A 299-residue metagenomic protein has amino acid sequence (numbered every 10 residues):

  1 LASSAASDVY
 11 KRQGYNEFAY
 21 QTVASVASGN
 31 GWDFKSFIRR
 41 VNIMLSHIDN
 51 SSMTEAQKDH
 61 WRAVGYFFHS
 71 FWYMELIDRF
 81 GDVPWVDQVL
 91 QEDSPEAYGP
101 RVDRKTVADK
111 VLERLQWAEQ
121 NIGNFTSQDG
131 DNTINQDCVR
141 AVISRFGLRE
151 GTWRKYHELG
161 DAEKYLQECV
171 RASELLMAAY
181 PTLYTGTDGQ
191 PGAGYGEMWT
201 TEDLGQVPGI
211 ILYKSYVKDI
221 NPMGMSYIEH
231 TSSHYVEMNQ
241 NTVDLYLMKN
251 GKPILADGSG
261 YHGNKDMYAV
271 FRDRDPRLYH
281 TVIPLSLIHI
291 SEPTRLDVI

Functional and structural regions predicted by a protein language model:
L1-K11, V83, A108, L115-E119 (+1 more regions): An aromatic- and glycine-enriched ligand-binding surface/loop that stacks and positions planar moieties
K11-F80, P95-D131, M267, R272 (+1 more regions): Conserved, well-structured interaction surfaces
T54, W85-Q88, S127, T185-T187: Short, hydrophobic secondary-structure boundary micro-motifs
I77-V89: Short, well-structured active-site flanking segments
Q88-E96: Short linear capping/connector segments at secondary-structure termini
R295-L296: Active-site beta-strand/loop architecture of penicillin-binding DD-peptidases
